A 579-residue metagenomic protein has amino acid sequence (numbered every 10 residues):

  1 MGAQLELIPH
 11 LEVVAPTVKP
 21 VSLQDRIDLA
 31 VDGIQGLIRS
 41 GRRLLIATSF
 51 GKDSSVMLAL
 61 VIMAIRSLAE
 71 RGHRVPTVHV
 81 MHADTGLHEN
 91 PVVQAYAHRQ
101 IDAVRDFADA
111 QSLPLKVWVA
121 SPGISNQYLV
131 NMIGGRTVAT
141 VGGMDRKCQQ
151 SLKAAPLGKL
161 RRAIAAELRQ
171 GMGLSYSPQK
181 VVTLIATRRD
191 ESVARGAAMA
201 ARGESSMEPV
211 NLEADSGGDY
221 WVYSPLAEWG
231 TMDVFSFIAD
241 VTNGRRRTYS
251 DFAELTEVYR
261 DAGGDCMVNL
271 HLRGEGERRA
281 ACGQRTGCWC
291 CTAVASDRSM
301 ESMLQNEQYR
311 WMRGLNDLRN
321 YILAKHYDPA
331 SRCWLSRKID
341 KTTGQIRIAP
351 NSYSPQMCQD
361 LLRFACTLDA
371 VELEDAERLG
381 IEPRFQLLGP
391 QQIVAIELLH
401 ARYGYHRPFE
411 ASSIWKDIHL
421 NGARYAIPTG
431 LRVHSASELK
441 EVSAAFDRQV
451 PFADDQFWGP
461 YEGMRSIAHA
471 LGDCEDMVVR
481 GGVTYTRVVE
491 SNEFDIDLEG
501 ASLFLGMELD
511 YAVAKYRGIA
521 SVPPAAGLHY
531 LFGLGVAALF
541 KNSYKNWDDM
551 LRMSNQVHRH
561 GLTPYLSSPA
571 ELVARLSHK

Functional and structural regions predicted by a protein language model:
G2-A47, S54-K579: Nucleotide-activated chemistry modules centered on ATP-dependent adenylation/adenylyltransferase
